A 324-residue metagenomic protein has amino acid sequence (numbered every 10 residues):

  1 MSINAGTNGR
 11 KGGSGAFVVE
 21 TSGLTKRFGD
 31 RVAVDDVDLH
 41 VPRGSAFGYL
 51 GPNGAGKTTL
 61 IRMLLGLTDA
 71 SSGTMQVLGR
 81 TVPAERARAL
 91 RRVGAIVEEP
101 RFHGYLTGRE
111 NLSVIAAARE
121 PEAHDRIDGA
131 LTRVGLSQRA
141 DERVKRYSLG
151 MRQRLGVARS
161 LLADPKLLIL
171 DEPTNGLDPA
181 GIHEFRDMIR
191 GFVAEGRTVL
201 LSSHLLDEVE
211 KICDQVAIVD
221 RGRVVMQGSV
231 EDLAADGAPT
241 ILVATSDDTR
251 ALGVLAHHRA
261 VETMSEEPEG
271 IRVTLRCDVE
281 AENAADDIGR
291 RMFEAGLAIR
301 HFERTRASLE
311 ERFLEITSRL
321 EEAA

Functional and structural regions predicted by a protein language model:
S2-G9, V279-A324: C-terminal coupling/interaction segments
G15-T21, K26-D220, M226: ABC transporter nucleotide-binding domains
E98, L201, V243-A244, H301 (+1 more regions): Small/polar loops that bind or transfer phosphate-bearing groups
F102-H103, R276-V279: Short histidine/acidic/glycine/proline-rich micro-motifs that form metal- and phosphate-coordinating active-site loops
A117-E120, D214, A260, L297 (+1 more regions): Non-catalytic alpha-helical coupling and interface elements of nucleotide-dependent molecular machines and regulators
A123, Q138, E262-T263, I299: Residue-level detector of short coil/turn "hinge" positions at structural boundaries
V144, P268-E269, T305: Residue-level "edge-of-site" marker
R186-R276: ABC transporter nucleotide-binding domain
